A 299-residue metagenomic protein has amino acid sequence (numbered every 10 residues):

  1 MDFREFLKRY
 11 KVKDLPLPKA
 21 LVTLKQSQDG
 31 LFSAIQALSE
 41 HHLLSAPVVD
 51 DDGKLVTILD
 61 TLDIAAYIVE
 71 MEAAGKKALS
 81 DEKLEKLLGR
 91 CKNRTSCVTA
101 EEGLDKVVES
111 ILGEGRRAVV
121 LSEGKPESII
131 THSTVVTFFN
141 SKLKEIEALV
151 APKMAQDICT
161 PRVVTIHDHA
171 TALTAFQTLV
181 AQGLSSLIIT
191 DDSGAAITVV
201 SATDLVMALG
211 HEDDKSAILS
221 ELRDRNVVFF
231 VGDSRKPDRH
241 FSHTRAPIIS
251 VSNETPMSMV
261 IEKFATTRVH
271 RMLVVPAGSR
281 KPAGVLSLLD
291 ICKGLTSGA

Functional and structural regions predicted by a protein language model:
M1-A299: Tandem CBS (Cystathionine beta-synthase) repeat/Bateman regulatory domains
